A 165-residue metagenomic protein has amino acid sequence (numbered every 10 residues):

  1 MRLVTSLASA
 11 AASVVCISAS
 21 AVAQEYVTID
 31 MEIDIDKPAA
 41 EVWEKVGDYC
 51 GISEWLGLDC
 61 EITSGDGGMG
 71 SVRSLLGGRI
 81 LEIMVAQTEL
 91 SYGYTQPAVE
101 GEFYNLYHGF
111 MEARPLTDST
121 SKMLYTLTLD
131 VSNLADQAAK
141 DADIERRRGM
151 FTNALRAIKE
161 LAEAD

Functional and structural regions predicted by a protein language model:
M1-A11: Bacterial N-terminal signal peptides that target proteins for export
V14-V22: C-terminal segment of classical bacterial N-terminal signal peptides
A21-S64: Hydrophobic ligand-binding cavity/cleft-lining segments
E25-V27, L76, N105, S119: Residue-level preference for beta-strand/loop junctions
D34, G51-L106, R156, E160-D165: Glycine-rich portal/gate segments that line the openings of hydrophobic small-molecule binding cavities
A40, E44, C50, G149-R156 (+1 more regions): Solvent-exposed, polar/charged alpha-helical surfaces in well-ordered, non-transmembrane soluble domains, broadly
V99-N153: Beta-strand/loop substructures that line and gate deep hydrophobic ligand-binding cavities in soluble
